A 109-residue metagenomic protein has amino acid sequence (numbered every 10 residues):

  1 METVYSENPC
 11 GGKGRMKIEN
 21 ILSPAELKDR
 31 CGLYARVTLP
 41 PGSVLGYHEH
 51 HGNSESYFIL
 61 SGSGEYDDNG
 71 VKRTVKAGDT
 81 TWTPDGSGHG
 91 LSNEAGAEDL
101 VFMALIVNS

Functional and structural regions predicted by a protein language model:
M1-G32, G46: A short, N-terminal "cap"/entry segment at the start of jelly-roll beta-barrel domains of the cupin/DSBH fold
I18, Y34-T38, S56, T80-W82 (+1 more regions): Conserved hydrophobic/aromatic beta-strand scaffold that supports enzyme active sites
T38-P40, E49-Y66: Short, conserved beta-strand element in jelly-roll/cupin
L45-H50, S92-E94: Short histidine-centered beta-strand/loop micro-motifs that create catalytic or ligand/metal-coordination sites
E65, D85-S109: Ligand-binding loop in jelly-roll beta-barrel domains
V71-D85: Short acidic-glycine-tyrosine-enriched beta hairpin
